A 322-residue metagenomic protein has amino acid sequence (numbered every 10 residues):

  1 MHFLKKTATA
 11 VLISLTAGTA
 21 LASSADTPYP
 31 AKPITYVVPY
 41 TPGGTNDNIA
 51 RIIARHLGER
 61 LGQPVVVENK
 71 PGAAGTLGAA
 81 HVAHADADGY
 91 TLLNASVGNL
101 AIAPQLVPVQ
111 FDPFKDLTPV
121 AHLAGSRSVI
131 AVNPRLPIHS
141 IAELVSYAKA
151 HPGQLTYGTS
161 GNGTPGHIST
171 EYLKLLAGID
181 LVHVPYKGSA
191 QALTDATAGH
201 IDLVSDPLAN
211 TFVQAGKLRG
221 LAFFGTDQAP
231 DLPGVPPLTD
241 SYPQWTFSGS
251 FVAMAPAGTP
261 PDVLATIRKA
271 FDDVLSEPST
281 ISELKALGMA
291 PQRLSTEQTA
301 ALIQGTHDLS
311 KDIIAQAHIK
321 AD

Functional and structural regions predicted by a protein language model:
M1-A31, A142, A321-D322: Short, low-complexity disordered leader/linker segments with a strong preference for bacterial N-terminal type II
S23-D116, Q154, N162, G178-P207 (+3 more regions): N-terminal (or domain-start) structured segment
A31-P33, L176-I179, P261-D322: An extracytoplasmic/periplasmic, membrane-proximal ligand-sensing/linker region
H84-Y90, Q105-K187, L238, T246-E283: Hinge/capping helix and adjacent helix->loop/strand transition within the periplasmic-binding protein
S96-V97, P134, P207-A209, G225 (+1 more regions): Short secondary-structure boundary segments
D112-H122, D180-V184, D202, A209-T246 (+1 more regions): Short beta-strand->loop
